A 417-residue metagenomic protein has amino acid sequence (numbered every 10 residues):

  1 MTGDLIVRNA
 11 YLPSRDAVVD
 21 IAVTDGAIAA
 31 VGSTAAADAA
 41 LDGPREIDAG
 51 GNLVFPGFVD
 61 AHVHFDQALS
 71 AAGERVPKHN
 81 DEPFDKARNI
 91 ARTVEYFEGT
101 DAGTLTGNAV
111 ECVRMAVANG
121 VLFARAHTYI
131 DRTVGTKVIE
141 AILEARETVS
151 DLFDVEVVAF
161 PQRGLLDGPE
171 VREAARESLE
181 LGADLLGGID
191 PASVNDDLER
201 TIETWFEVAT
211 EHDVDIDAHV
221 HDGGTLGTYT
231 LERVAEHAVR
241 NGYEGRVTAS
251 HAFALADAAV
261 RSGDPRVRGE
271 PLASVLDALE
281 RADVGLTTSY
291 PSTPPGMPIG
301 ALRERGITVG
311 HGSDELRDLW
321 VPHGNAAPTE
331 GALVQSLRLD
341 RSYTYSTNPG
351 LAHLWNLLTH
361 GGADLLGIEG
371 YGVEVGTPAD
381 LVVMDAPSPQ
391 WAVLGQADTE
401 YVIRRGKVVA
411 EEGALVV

Functional and structural regions predicted by a protein language model:
M1-L41, P389: N-terminal metal-binding scaffold of metallo-dependent hydrolase/deaminase domains
T2-R8, D38-D85, G103: Replace "His-x-His-based motif
A10, G26, G51, H62 (+10 more regions): Divalent metal-coordination and catalytic microenvironments
L69-L105, T230-G269, V275-A278, A282-L286 (+1 more regions): Active-site gating loops and adjacent loop-to-helix segments of metal-dependent hydrolytic enzymes
A72-H127, T133-T148, A174-E180: Alpha-helical scaffold segments that flank or form the walls of functional sites
E98-G99, T128-V260: Metal-coordinating catalytic core of metallo-dependent amide/deamination hydrolases
D215, E236-V247, I299-M384: His/Asp/Glu-enriched, well-ordered alpha-helical/loop segment that forms or immediately abuts the divalent-metal
D364, V375-V417: C-terminal cap of metal-dependent C-N hydrolases
